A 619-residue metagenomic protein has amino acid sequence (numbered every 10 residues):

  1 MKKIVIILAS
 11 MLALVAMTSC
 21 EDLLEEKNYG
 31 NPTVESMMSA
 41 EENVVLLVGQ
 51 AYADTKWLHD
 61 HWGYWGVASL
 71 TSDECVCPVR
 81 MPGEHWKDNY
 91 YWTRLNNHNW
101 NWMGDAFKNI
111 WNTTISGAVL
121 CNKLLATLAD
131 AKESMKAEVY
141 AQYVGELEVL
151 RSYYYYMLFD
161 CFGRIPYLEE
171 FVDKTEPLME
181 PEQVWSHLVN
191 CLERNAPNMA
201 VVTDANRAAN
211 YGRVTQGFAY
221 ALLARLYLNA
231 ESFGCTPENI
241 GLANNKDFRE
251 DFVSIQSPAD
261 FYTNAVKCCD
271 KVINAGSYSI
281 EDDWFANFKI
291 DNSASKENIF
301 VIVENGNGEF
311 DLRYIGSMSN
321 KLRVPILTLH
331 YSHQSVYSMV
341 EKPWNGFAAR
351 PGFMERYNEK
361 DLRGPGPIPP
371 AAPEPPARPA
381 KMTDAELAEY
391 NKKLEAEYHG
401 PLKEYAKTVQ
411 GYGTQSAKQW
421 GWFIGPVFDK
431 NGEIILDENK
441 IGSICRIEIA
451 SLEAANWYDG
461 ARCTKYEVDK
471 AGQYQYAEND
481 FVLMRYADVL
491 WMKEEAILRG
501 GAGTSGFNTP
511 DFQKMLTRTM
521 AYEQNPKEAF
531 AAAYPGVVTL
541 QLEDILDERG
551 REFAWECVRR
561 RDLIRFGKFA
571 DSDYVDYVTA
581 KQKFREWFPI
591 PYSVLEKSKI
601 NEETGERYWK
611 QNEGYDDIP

Functional and structural regions predicted by a protein language model:
L14-M17: Bacterial Sec-type N-terminal signal peptides, specifically the leucine/valine-rich hydrophobic h-region
S19-C20, T114-G117, R249, N274 (+4 more regions): Long, intrinsically disordered, low-complexity segments
E21-W92, I165, E193, R213-Y220 (+2 more regions): An aromatic- and glycine-enriched ligand-binding surface/loop that stacks and positions planar moieties
A40-H59, G63, G83-F162, V172-Y211 (+2 more regions): Conserved, well-structured interaction surfaces
G104, K108, L362-G366, P370-M515: C-terminal substrate/ligand-recognition segments
